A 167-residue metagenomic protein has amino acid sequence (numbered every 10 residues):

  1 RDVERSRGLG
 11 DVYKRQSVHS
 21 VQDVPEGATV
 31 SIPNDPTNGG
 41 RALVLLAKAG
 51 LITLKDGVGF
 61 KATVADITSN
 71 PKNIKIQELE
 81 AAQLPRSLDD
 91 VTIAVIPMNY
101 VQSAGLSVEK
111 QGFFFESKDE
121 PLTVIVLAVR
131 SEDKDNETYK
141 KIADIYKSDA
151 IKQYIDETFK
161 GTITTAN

Functional and structural regions predicted by a protein language model:
D2-Y13: Single conserved hydrophobic/aromatic residue that forms the stacking wall/gate of nucleotide- or nucleobase-binding
S6, I93, P97-M98, G105-E120: Short beta-strand->loop
R15-N34: Flexible hinge/capping segments at coil-to-helix
E26-G27, L51-E78: A local structural motif
A28, K118, T123-D156: Extended ligand-binding regions for polar small-molecule ligands
G39-L43, P85, M98, Y139 (+2 more regions): Extracytoplasmic/secreted envelope proteins and their assembly/folding machinery, especially bacterial periplasmic
G40-A47, Y146-A166: Periplasmic-binding protein-like
V44-L45, A65-V95, Y100: Short helices/loops that flank or line small-molecule/ion binding pockets
